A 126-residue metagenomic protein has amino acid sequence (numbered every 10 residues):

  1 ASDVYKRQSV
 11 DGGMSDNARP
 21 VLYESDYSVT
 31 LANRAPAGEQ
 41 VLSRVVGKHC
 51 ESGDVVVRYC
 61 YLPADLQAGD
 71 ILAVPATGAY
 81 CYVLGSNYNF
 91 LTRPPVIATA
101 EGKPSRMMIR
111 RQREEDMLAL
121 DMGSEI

Functional and structural regions predicted by a protein language model:
S2-I126: Charged (often Lys/Glu-rich) extended helix/loop segments that serve as interaction or gating elements
